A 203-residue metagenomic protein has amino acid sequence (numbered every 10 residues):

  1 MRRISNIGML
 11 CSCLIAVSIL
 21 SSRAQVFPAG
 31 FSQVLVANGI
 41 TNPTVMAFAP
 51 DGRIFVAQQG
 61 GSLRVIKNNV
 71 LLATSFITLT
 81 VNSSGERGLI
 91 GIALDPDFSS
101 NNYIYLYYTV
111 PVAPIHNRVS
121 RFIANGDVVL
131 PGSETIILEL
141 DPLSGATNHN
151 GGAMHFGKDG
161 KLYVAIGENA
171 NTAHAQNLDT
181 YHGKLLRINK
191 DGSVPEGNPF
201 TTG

Functional and structural regions predicted by a protein language model:
M1-N6: Positively charged n-region of N-terminal signal peptides that target proteins for export
G8-S18: Bacterial N-terminal signal peptides
I19-A24: Sec/Tat signal peptide C-region and signal peptidase I cleavage site
Q25-A173: Acidic, Gly/Ser/Thr-rich repeat motifs that build Ca2+-stabilized beta-propeller blades
R118-G126, L178-D191: Beta-propeller blade signature
H155-Y163, R187-E196: A structural motif
F200-G203: Short, intrinsically disordered, charge-balanced linker/junction segments flanking boundaries in proteins
